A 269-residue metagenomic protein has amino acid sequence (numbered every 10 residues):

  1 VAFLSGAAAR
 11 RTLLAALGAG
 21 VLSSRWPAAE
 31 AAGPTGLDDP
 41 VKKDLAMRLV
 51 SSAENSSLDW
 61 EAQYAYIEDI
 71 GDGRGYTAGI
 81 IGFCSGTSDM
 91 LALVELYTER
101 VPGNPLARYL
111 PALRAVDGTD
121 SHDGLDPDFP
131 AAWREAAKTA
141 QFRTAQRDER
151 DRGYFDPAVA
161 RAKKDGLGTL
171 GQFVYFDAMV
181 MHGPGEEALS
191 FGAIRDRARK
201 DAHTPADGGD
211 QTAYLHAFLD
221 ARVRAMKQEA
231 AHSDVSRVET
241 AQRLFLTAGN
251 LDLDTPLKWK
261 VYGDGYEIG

Functional and structural regions predicted by a protein language model:
V1-A19: N-terminal secretory signal peptides and thylakoid transit peptides that target proteins across membranes
A2, G20-V21, S57, H182: Generic hydrophobic alpha-helical segments
L14-A15, A29, M226: General helical structural elements
S23-A28: C-terminal segment of classical bacterial N-terminal signal peptides
A32-D165, L170-G269: Cell-wall polysaccharide-cleaving catalytic domain and substrate-binding groove, primarily in peptidoglycan/chitin
